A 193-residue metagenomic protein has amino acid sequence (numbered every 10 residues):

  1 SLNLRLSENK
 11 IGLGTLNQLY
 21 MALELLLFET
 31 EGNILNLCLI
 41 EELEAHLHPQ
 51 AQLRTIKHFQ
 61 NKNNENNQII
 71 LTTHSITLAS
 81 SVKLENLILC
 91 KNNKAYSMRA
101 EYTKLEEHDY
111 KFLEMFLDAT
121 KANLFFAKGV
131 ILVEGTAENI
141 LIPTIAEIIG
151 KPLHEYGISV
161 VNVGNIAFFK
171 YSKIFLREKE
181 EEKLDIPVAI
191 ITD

Functional and structural regions predicted by a protein language model:
S1-G12, N165, K170-K173: Proteins with a high burden of low-complexity, intrinsically disordered sequence enriched in S/T/G/P/A and R, requiring
N3-A122, V130, N139-I140: Switch/communication elements of ASCE P-loop NTPase nucleotide-binding domains
K128-D193: Conserved helicase/translocase motor-coupling segment
